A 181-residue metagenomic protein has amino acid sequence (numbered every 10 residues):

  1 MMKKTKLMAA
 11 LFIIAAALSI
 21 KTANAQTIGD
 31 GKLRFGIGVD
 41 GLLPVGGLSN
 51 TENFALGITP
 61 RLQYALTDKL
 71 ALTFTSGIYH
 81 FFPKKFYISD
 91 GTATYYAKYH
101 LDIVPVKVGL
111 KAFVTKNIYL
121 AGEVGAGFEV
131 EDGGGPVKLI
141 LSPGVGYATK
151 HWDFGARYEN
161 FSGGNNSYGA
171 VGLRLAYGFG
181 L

Functional and structural regions predicted by a protein language model:
M1-G31: Bacterial Sec-dependent N-terminal signal peptides
K21-K69, Y168-R174, G178-L181: Short glycine/proline- and aromatic-enriched beta-strand/turn motifs that initiate or cap beta-hairpins
G31-F35, E52-L56, H100-V104, F128 (+3 more regions): Residues that define the transmembrane beta-barrel architecture of outer-membrane proteins
F35-V39, F74-S76, V108-L110, G122 (+3 more regions): Membrane-embedded beta-strand positions of outer-membrane beta-barrel proteins
V39-G47, L56, I78-F82, A126-V130 (+3 more regions): Transmembrane beta-strands of outer-membrane beta-barrel pores
L43-E52, Y79-D102, V130-P136, N166: Flexible, solvent-exposed loop segments that connect beta-strands
L62-Y64, A112, Y147-T149, N160 (+1 more regions): Residue-level signature of outer-membrane beta-barrel architecture
K69-L72, N117-L120, Y147-A156, L181: Repeated loop/turn-to-beta-strand initiation elements of outer-membrane beta-barrel proteins
